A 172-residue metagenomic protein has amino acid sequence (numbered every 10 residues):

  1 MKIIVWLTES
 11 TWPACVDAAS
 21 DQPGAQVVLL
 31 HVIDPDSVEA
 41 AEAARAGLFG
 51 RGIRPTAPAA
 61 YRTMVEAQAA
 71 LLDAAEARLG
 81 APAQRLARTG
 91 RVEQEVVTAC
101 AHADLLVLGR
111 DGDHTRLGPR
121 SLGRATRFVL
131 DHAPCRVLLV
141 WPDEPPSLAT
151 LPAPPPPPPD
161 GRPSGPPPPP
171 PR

Functional and structural regions predicted by a protein language model:
M1-P55, H132, P142, P157-R172: Small/aliphatic-rich secondary-structure junction motif
T11, E76-L106, E144-R172: Structural beta-alpha unit
D17, D73, Q94, R127: Active-site phosphate/pyrophosphate- and oxyanion-stabilizing loops and adjacent acidic/basic residues in soluble
V28-L30, Q84-R88, L138-V140: General small-molecule cofactor/ligand-binding pocket signal
G50-A70, T115: A short acidic, glycine-rich active-site loop that binds or catalyzes chemistry on phosphate/adenosine moieties
L108-D131, P146-A149: Glycine-rich, Arg-bearing micro-motifs that act as flexible, cationic patches
G109-R110, V137-P142: Short beta-strand elements of ligand-binding domains
